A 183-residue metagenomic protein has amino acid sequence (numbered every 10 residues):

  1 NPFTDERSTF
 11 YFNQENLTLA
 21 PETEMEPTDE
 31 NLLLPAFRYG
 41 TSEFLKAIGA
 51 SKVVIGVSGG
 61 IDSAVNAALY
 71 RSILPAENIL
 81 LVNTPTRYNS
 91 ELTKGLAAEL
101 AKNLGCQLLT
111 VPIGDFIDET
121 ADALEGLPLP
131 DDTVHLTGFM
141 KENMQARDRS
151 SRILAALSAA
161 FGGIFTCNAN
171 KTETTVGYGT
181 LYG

Functional and structural regions predicted by a protein language model:
N1-N31: C-terminal beta-strand edge segments of enzyme domains
R7-T18, N78-M140, A146, T172-E173: A conserved beta-strand->alpha-helix junction
T23-P35, F139-A146: Short acidic-aromatic active-site loops that bind/stabilize oxyanions
L33, F37-L81: A phosphate-binding catalytic loop at a beta-strand-loop-alpha-helix junction that coordinates phosphoryl groups
K52, N78-L80, Q107, G162-F165: Beta-sheet entry/capping signal
I55-S58, A64, A68, V82-P85 (+3 more regions): Generic beta-strand/beta-sheet core signal
S63-N66, S90-L92, S150: Short glycine/serine/threonine-rich phosphate/pyrophosphate-binding segments that cradle anionic phosphate groups
L74, L104, L129-G183: Active-site adenylate/phosphate-handling loop in enzymes that bind or generate adenylated species
